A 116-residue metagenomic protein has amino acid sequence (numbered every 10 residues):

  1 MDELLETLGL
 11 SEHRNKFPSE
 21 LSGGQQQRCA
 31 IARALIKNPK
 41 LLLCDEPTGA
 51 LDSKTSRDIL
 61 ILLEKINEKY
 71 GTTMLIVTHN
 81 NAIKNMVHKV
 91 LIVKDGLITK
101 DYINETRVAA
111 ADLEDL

Functional and structural regions predicted by a protein language model:
M1-L8: ABC nucleotide-binding domain "signature" region
F17-L21, Q25-Q27: Conserved ABC ATPase signature
I31: Hydrophobic anchor residue at the start of the ABC signature
I36-K40: A short, proline-enriched helix->beta-strand linker immediately N-terminal to the Walker B motif in ABC-type P-loop
L42-D45: Catalytic Walker B motif of ABC-type/P-loop ATPase nucleotide-binding domains
S53-T55: Helix N-cap at the start of a conserved alpha-helix in ABC-type nucleotide-binding domains
K65-I76, K84: Conserved catalytic loops of ABC-family nucleotide-binding domains
